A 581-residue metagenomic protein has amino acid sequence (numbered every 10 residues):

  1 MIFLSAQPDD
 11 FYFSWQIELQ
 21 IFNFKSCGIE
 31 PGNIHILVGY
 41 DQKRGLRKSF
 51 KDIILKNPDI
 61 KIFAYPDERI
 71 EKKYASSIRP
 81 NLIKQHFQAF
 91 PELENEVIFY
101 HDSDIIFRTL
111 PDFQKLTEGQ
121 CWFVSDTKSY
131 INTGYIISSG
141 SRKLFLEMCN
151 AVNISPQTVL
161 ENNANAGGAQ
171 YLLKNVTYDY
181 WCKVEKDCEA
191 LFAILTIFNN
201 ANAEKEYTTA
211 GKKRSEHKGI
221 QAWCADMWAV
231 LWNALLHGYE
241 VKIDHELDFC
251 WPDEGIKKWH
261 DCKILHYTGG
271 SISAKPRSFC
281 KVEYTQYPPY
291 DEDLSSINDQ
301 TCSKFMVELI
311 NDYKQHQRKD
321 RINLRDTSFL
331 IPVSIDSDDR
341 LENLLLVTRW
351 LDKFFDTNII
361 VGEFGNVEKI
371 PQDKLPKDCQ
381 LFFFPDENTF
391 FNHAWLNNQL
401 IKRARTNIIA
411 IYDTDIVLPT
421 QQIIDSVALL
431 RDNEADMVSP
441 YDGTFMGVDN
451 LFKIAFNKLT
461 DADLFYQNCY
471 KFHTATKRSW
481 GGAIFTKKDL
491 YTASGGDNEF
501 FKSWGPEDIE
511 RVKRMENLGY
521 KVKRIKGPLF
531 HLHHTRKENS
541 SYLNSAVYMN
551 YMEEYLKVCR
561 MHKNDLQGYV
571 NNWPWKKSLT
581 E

Functional and structural regions predicted by a protein language model:
M1-A75, F87-E94, Q317-P385: N-terminal anchoring/stem segment of glycosyltransferases
I78-L82, E387-R403: Glycine-rich, basic loop-to-helix element that forms the pyrophosphate-binding segment of sugar-nucleotide handling
E94-D104, N407-V417: Short beta-strand-to-loop acidic/aromatic patch adjacent to the donor-nucleotide binding site
I106-F107, I416-L418, F445, E510: A short, conserved beta-strand element in the Rossmann-like catalytic core that flanks the donor/metal-binding loop
L110-I197, P419-E499: Conserved catalytic core of nucleotide-sugar-dependent glycosyltransferases
V152-H266, C469-S540: Catalytic core and acceptor-binding pocket of nucleotide-sugar-dependent glycosyltransferases
H217-Q221, V241, E246-R325, D339-N343 (+1 more regions): C-terminal catalytic/acceptor-binding lobe
F391, Y441, S503-G505: Tryptophan-centric aromatic hotspots in well-structured domains and transmembrane helices
